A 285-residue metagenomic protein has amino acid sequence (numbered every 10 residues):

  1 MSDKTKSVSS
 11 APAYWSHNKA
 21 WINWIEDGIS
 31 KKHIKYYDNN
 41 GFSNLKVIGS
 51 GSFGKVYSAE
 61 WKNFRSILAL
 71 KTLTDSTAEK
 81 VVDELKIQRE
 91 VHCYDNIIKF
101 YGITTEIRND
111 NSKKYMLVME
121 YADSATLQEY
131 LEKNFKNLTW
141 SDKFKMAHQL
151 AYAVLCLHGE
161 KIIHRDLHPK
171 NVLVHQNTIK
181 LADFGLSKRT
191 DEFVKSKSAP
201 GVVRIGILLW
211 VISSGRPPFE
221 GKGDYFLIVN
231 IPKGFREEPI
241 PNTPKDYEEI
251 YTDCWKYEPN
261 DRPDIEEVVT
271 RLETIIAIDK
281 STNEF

Functional and structural regions predicted by a protein language model:
K55-T74: Glycine-rich ATP phosphate-binding loop
L73-I98: The N-lobe alphaC helix and its flanking beta3-alphaC-beta4 segment of protein kinase-like domains, centered on
K99-Y115: Short beta-strand micro-motifs within the conserved protein kinase catalytic domain, predominantly in the N-lobe
S112-T126: Conserved short submotifs of the Hanks-type protein kinase catalytic core that shape the nucleotide-binding pocket
K133-H148: Activation segment of protein kinase catalytic domains, centered on the conserved DFG
H158-V174: Catalytic-loop of the protein kinase fold
W255-E267: A conserved short helix/loop substructure at the end of the activation segment of eukaryotic-like protein kinase domains
